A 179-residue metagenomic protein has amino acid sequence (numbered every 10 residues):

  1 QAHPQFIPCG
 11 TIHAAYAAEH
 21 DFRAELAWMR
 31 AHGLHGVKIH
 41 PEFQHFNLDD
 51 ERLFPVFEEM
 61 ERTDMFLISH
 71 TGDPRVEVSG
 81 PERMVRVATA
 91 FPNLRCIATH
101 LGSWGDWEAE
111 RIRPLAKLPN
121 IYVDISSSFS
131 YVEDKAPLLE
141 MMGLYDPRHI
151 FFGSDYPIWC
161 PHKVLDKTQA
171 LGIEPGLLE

Functional and structural regions predicted by a protein language model:
Q1-P55, E59, T63, I121-D124: Mid-domain alpha/beta scaffold segments of enzyme catalytic cores
T11-H13, L101, D155: Cofactor-binding loop segments of dinucleotide-utilizing enzymes, especially the Rossmann-like FAD- and NAD(P)+-binding
M29, R111-P114, D166-G172: Short, aromatic/basic amphipathic alpha-helical patches
H35-G36, F46-F151: Catalytic pocket-lining loop regions of alpha/beta-barrel enzymes, especially the amidohydrolase/enolase/GH5 lineages
P41, S127, S154-Y156: Short secondary-structure boundary segments
F43, S128, T168: Short, flexible active-site loop motifs that bind/organize anionic cofactors or intermediates
N47, P157-I158: A short, conserved beta-strand element in the Rossmann-like catalytic core that flanks the donor/metal-binding loop
L144-F151, I158-E179: Mid-to-C-terminal alpha-helical segments outside catalytic/metal-binding sites
